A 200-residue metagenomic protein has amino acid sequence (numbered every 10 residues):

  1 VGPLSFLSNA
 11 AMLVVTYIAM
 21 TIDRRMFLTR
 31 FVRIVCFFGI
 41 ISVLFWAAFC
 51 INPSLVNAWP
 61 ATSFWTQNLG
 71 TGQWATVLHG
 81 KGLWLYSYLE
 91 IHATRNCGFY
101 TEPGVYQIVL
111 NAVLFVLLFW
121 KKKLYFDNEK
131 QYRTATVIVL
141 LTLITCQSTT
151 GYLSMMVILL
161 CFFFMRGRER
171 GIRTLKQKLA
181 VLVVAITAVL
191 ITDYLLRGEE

Functional and structural regions predicted by a protein language model:
G2-F6, F27, F31, V105 (+3 more regions): Hydrophobic, aromatic-rich alpha-helical transmembrane segments and their membrane-interface anchor motifs
G2-P53: Transmembrane alpha-helical segments and their membrane-water interfaces
L13-Y17, T21, R25, M155-L179: Perimembrane helix-loop-helix junctions
R24-F27, F31, K130-R133, V189-E200: A glycine-rich, aromatic-flanked flexible loop/lid motif
M26-V35, N128-Y132, E169-V184: Membrane-interfacial entry segments at the cytosolic side of transmembrane helices
V32-V56, A75-Q147, Y152-M165: Alpha-helical transmembrane segments of multi-pass inner-membrane proteins
L44-P53, C146, F163-E200: A membrane-periplasm/extracellular boundary helix in multi-pass inner-membrane enzymes that assemble envelope glycans
V56-L69, E199-E200: Extracytoplasmic catalytic-loop and juxtamembrane helix elements of membrane-embedded, polyprenol/dolichol-linked
